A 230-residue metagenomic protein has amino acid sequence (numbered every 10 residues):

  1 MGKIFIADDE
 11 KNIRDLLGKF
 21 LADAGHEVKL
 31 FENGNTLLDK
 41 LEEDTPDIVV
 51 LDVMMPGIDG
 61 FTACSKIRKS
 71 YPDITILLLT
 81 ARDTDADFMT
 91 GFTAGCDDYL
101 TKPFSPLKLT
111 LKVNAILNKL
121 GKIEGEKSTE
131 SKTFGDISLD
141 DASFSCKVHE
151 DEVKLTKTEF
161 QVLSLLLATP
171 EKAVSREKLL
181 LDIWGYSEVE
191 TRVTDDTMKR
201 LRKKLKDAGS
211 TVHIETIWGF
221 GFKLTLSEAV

Functional and structural regions predicted by a protein language model:
K3, N114-A173, E177: Short, Lys/Arg-enriched segments at the junction into DNA-binding effector domains of transcriptional regulators
D8, D52, T80: Active-site residues of response regulator receiver
D15-D23: Charged docking surfaces used in two-component/phosphorelay signaling
L30-I48: Acidic, metal-coordinating helix/loop segments flanking the phosphotransfer/catalytic sites of two-component signaling
E32-N33, D59-T62: Acidic catalytic/metal-coordinating carboxylates
M55: Receiver (REC) domain active-site loop signature in two-component systems and cognate sites in sensor histidine kinases
K69-T133: Basic, amphipathic DNA-recognition helix from helix-turn-helix-like DNA-binding domains
S105-N118, K154-L163, V189-A208, T216-F222: DNA-recognition element of transcription regulators
